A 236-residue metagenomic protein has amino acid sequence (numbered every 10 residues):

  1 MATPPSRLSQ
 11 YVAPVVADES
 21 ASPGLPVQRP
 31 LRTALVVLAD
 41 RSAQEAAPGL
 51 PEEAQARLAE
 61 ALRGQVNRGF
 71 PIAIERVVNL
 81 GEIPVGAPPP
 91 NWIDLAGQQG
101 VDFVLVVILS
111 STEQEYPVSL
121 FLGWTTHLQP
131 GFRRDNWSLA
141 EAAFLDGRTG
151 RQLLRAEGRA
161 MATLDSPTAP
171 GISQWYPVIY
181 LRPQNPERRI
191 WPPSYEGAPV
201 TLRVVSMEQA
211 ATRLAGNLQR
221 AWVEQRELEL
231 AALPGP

Functional and structural regions predicted by a protein language model:
M1-V27, N136-L139, D146-P236: C-terminal/domain-edge helix-coil "capping" segments
A13-S22, G86-I93, F121-Q129: N-terminal post-signal-peptidase region of extra-cytosolic proteins
R29-Q114, A143-R151, E157: N-terminal segment of the mature soluble domain
A46, L50, P130, A198 (+1 more regions): Conserved aromatic-histidine-acidic binding/catalytic patches
E53-R57, G123-L128, M161-L164, W175: Short, low-complexity, polar/charged sequence segments that are solvent-exposed and flexible
Q114-L120: Extracytoplasmic/secreted cell-surface and envelope-processing proteins
P130-N136: A generic structural micro-feature
